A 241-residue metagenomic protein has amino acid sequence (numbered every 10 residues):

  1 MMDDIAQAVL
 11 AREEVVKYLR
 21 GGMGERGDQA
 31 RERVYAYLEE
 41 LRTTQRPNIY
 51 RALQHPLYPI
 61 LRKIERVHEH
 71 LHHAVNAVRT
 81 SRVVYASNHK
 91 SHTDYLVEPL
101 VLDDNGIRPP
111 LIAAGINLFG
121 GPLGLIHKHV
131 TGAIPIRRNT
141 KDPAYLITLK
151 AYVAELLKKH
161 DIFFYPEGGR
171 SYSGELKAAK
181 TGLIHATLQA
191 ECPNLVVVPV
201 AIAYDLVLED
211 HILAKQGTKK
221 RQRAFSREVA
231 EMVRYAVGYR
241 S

Functional and structural regions predicted by a protein language model:
M1-V84, H89-L100, G120-G132, K150-A151: Membrane-anchoring hydrophobic helices of lipid-metabolizing enzymes
M2, A6-V9, I116, R137 (+1 more regions): Residues at the C-termini of beta-strands that transition into short coil/loop
G22-A30, N48, N139, E191 (+2 more regions): Alpha-helix capping and helix-coil boundary motifs
A36, T44, R108-P109, G115-A133 (+1 more regions): A cross-family acyltransferase "interaction/gating" segment
I60-R66, I112, N139-P143: Short, flexible loop segments at the rims of nucleotide/cofactor-binding pockets, characterized by
V83, P110-L111: Short active-site oxyanion
S87, R138, P166: Short glycine-centered, acidic/aromatic-flanked micro-motifs in structured strand/loop junctions that mark active-site
D94-D104, T187-A190: Histidine-anchored nucleotide/phosphate-binding helix
